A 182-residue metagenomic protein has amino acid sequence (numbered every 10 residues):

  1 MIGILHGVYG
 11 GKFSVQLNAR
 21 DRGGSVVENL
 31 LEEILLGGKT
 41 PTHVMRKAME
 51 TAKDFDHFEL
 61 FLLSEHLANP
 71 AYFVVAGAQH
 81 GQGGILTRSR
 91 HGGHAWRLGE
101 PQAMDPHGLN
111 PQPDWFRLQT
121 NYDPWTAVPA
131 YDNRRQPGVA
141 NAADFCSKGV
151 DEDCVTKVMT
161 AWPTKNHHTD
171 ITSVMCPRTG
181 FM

Functional and structural regions predicted by a protein language model:
M1-T42, A68-Y72, D170: A contiguous strand-loop segment
K47-M182: C-terminus-biased signal that marks the final domain/tail of proteins
